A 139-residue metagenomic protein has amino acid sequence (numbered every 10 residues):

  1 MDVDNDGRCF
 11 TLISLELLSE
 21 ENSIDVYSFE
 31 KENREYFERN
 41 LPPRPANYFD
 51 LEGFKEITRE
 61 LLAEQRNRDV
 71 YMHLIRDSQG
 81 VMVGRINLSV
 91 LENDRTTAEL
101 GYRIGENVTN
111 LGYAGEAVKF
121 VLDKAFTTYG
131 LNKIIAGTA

Functional and structural regions predicted by a protein language model:
M1-E99, I104-N107: GNAT-family acyltransferases
R103-I104, N110-T127: Conserved acetyl-CoA-binding loop-helix of GNAT-fold acetyltransferases
N132: Short acidic/polar active-site loop segments enriched in Thr and Asp
A136-A139: Conserved beta-strand-loop-alpha-helix junction that forms the acyl-donor binding cleft
